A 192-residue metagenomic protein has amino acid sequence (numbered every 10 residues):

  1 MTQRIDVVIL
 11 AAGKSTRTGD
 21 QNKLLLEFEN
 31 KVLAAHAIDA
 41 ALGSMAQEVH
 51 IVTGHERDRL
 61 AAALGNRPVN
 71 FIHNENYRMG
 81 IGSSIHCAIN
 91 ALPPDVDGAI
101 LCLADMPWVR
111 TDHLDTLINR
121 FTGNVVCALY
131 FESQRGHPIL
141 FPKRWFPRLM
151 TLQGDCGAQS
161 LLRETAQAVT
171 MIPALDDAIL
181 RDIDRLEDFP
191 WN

Functional and structural regions predicted by a protein language model:
M1-Q3, V7, Q153-N192: Conserved alpha/beta core of the MobA/IspD/sugar-nucleotide pyrophosphorylase nucleotidyltransferase superfamily
T2-A104, W108-R135, Q167-A174: Nucleotide and nucleotide-moiety/phosphate-recognizing core
R17, R59-L60, R148, D182 (+1 more regions): Phosphate- and divalent-cation-binding pockets in alpha/beta enzyme and binding domains that engage nucleotide-derived
N22, L64, M150-Q153, D184: Short, flexible helix/strand-to-coil boundary loops that buttress conserved ligand/catalytic motifs in alpha/beta
L26-F28, L140-P142, D182-D184: Short beta-strand-to-turn element immediately C-terminal to the catalytic PLP-Schiff-base lysine in fold type I
Y130-T170: Catalytic-core segments of class I nucleotidyltransferases/pyrophosphorylases that form NMP-activated intermediates
